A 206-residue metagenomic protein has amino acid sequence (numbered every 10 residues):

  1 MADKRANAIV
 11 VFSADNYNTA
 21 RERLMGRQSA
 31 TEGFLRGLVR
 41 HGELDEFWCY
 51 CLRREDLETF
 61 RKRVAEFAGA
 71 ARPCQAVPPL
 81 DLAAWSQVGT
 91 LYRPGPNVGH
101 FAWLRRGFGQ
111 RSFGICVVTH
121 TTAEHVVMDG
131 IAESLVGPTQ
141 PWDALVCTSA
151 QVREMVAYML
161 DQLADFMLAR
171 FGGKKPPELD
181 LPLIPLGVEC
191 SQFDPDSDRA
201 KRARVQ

Functional and structural regions predicted by a protein language model:
M1-V88: N-terminal pre-catalytic "stem/leader" segment of glycosyltransferase-like enzymes
R54-P138: Extended catalytic core of nucleotide-activated donor transferases of GT-like folds
V64, A132-S134, M159-D165, S197-K201: Short secondary-structure boundary/capping segments
V77, W103-L104, M159-P182: Short mixed-charge
R93, A144-C147: Short beta-strand scaffold positions
Q151, G187: Carbohydrate-associated surface elements
A169-F171, F193-Q206: A short helix/loop element that forms part of the nucleotide-sugar donor recognition site in Leloir-type
